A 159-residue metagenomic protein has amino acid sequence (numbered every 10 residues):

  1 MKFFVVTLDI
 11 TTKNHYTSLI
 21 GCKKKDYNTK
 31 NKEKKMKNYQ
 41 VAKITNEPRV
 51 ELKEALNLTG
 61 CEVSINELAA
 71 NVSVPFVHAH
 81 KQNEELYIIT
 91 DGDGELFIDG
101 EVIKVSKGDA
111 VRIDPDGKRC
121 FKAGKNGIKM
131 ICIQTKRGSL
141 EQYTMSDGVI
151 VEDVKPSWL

Functional and structural regions predicted by a protein language model:
F3-V6, I10-H15: Intrinsically disordered, low-complexity segments enriched in serine/proline and basic residues
Y16-C61, A70, Y143-L159: A short, N-terminal "cap"/entry segment at the start of jelly-roll beta-barrel domains of the cupin/DSBH fold
R49, S64-H80: Conserved short histidine dyad/triad with adjacent acidic residue
K53-A55, V74-H80, K122-A123, Y143: Short histidine-centered beta-strand/loop micro-motifs that create catalytic or ligand/metal-coordination sites
E67-L68, A79-L96: Short, conserved beta-strand element in jelly-roll/cupin
S73-V74, E95, V111, P115-C120: Histidine-centered metal-chelating micro-motifs
G100-P115: Short acidic-glycine-tyrosine-enriched beta hairpin
P115-L140: Ligand-binding loop in jelly-roll beta-barrel domains
